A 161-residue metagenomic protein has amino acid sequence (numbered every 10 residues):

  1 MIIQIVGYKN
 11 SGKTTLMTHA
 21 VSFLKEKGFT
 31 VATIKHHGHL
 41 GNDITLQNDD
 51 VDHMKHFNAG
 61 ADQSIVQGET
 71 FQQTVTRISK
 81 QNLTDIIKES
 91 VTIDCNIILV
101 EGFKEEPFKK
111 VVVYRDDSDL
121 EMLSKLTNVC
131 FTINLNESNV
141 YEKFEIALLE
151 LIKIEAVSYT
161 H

Functional and structural regions predicted by a protein language model:
M1-H39: Walker A (P-loop) phosphate-binding motif
I3, A32-I34, Q63-I65, V111-V112 (+1 more regions): Hydrophobic/aromatic beta-strand patches that form the interior of the parallel beta-sheet core in alpha/beta enzyme
Y8, H36-H37, G68-E69, E101-F103 (+1 more regions): Fold-independent oxyanion-binding glycine-rich loops and adjacent beta-strand/coil segments at enzyme active sites
F23-R77: N-terminal phosphate/diphosphate-binding loop that engages ATP/GTP or pyrophosphate donors across diverse enzyme folds
N48-D52, N82-L83, D116-S118: Short, hinge-like loop/turn segments at secondary-structure boundaries
T76-E105: Phosphate-binding/switch loop-helix module in NTP-utilizing enzymes
I97-I154: Phosphate/Mg2+-binding loops and adjacent switch elements in nucleotide/diphosphate-handling enzyme cores
T160-H161: Conserved small/polar residues in nucleotide/adenosyl-binding loops
